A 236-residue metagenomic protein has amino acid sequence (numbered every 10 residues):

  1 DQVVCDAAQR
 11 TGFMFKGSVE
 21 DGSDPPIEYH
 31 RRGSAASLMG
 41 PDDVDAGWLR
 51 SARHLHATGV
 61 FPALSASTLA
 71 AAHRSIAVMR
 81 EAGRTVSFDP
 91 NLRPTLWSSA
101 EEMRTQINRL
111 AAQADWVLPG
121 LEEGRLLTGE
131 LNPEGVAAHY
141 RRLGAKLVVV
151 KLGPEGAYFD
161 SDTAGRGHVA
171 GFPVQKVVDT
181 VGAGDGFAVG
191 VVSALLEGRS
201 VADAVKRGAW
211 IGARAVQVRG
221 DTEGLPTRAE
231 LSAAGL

Functional and structural regions predicted by a protein language model:
D1, R84-V86, V148: Hydrophobic anchor at the start of a short beta-strand that flanks the dinucleotide cofactor-binding loop
D1-G59, A233-L236: Conserved N-terminal subdomain of the carbohydrate kinase-like
D1-Q2, F15, P41-V44, M103-T105 (+3 more regions): A generic local structural motif
A36, R125, T222: Nucleotide phosphate-binding site architecture
G47-W48, R109-L110, R141: Structural alpha-helical scaffold elements that stabilize or flank donor/cofactor-binding regions in carbohydrate
H54, V60-A138, E155-A157: Conserved beta-alpha-beta core of the PfkB/ribokinase-like small-molecule kinase fold
A77-E81, G129-L236: Conserved phosphate-binding/catalytic region of the ribokinase-like
